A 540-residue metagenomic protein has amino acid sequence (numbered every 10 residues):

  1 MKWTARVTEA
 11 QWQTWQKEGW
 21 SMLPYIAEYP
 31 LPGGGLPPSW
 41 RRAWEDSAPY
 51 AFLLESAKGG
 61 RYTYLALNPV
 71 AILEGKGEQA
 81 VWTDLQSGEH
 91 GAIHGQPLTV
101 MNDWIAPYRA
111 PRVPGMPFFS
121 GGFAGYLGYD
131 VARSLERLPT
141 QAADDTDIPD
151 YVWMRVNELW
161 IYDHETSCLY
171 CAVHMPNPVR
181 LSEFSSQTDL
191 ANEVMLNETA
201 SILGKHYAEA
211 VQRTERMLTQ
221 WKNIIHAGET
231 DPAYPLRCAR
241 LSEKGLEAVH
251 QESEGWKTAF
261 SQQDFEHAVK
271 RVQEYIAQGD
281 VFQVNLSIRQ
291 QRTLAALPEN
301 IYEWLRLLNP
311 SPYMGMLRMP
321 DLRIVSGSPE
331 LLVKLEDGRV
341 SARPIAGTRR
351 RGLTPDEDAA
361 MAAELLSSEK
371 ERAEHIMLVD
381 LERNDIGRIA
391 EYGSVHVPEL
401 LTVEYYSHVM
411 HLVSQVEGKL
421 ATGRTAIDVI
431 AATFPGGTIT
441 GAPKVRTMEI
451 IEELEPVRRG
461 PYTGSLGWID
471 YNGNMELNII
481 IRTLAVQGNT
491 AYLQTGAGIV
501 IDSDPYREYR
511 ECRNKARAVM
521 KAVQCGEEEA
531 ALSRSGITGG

Functional and structural regions predicted by a protein language model:
M1-G540: Extended alpha-helical targeting/anchoring segments, especially N-terminal organellar/secretory targeting helices
